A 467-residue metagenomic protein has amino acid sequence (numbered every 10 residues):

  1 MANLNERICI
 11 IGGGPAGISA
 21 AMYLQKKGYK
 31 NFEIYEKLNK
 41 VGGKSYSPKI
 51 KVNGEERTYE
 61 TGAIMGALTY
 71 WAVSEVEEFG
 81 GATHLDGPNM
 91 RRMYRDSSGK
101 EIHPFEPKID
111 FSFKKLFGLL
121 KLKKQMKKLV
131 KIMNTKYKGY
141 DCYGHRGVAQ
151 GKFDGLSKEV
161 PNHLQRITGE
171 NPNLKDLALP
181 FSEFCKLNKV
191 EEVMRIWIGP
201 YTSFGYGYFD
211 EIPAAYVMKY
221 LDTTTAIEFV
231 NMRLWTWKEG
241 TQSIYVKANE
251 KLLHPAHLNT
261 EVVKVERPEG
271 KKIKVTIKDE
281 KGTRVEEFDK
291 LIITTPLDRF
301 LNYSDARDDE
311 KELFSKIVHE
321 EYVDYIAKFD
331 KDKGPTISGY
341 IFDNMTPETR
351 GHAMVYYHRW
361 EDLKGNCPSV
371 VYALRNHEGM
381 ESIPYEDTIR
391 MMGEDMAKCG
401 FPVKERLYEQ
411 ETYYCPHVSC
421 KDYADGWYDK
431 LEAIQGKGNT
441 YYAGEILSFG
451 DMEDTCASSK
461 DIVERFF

Functional and structural regions predicted by a protein language model:
E6-I34: N-terminal Rossmann-like FAD-binding beta1-loop-alpha1 element of flavoenzymes
Q25-K49: Glycine-rich FAD pyrophosphate-binding loop
K27, E261-S382: Mid-domain catalytic core of redox enzymes that form a hydrophobic substrate pocket/lid adjacent to a catalytic redox
K40, K44, N53-G87: Conserved FAD-binding subdomain of flavin-dependent enzymes
I64-W71, N171-L177, I227-N249, S448: Short beta-strand to alpha-helix junction loop
E78, T83-E211: Mobile amphipathic helical/loop "lid" adjacent to a hydrophobic cofactor/ligand pocket
Y220-E280: Helical element adjacent to the flavin cofactor pocket in flavoenzyme catalytic cores
R359-F467: Conserved flavin/dinucleotide-binding core of flavoenzymes
